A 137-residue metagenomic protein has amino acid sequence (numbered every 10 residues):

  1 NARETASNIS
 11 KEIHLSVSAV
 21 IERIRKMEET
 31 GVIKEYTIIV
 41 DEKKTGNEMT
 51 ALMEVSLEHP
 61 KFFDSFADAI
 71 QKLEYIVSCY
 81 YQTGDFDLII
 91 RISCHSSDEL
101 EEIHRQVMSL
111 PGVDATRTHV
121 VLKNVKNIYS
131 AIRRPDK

Functional and structural regions predicted by a protein language model:
N1-K137: A compositional/biophysical signature of low hydrophobicity enriched in polar/charged and small residues
